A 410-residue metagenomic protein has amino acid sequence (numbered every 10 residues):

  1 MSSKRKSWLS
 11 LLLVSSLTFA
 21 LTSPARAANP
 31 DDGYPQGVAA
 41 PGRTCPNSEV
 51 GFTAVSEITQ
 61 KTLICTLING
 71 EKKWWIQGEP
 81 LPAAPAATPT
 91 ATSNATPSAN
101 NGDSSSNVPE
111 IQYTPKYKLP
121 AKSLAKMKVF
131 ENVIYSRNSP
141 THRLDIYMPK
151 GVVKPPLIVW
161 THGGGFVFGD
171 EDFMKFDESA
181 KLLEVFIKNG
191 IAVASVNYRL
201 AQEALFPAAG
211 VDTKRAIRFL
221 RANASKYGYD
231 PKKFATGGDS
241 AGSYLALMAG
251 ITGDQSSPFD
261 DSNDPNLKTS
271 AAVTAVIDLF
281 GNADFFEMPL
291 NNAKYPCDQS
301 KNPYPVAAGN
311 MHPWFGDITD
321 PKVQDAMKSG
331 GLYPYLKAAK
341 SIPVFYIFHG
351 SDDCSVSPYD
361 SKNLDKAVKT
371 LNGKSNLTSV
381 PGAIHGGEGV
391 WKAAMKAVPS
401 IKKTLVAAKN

Functional and structural regions predicted by a protein language model:
D103-V152: N-terminal cap/lid segment of alpha/beta-hydrolase-fold proteins
L119-A125, G253-F259, E287-K337: Mobile cap/lid helix-loop segments that gate and shape the active-site cleft of serine hydrolases
K154-G165: Short beta-strand element of the alpha/beta-hydrolase
D172-A194: Short amphipathic alpha-helix adjacent to the substrate-entry channel of hydrolases
A204-A224: Alpha/beta-hydrolase active-site loop
R218-N292: Primarily recognizes the serine-hydrolase "nucleophile elbow" in alpha/beta-hydrolase and SGNH/GDSL folds
Y346-H349, D353: Short beta-strand/loop motif that positions the catalytic acidic residue of the alpha/beta-hydrolase fold
C354-N363: Conserved alpha/beta-hydrolase "acid-adjacent" motif
